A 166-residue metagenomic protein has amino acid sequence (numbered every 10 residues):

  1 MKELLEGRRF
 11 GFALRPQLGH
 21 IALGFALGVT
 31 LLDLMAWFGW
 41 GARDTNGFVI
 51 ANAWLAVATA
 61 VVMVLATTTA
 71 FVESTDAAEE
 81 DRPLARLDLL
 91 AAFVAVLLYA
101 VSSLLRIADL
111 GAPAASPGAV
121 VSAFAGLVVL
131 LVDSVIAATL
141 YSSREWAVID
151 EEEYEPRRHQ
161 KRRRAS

Functional and structural regions predicted by a protein language model:
M1-G39, I50-F71, E79-S166: Polytopic transmembrane helical bundles with strong interfacial aromatic enrichment
T45-N46: Soluble secreted/lumenal catalytic domains with histidine-centered metal-binding or acid-base catalytic motifs
